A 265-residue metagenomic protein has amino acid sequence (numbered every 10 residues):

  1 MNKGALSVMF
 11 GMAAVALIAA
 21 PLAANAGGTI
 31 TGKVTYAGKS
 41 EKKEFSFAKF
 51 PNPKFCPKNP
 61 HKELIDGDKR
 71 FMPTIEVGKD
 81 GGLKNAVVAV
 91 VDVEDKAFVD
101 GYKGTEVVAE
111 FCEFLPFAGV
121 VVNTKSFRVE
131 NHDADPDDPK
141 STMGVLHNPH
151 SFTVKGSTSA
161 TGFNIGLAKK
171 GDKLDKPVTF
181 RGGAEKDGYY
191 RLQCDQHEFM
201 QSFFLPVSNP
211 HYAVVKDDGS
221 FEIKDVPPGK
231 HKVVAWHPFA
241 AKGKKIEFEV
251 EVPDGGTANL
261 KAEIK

Functional and structural regions predicted by a protein language model:
M1-M12: Bacterial N-terminal signal peptides that target proteins for export
M12-A23: Hydrophobic h-region of N-terminal signal peptides that target proteins for export in Gram-negative bacteria
L22-K265: Extracytoplasmic copper-binding redox domains, predominantly the cupredoxin/blue-copper superfamily
